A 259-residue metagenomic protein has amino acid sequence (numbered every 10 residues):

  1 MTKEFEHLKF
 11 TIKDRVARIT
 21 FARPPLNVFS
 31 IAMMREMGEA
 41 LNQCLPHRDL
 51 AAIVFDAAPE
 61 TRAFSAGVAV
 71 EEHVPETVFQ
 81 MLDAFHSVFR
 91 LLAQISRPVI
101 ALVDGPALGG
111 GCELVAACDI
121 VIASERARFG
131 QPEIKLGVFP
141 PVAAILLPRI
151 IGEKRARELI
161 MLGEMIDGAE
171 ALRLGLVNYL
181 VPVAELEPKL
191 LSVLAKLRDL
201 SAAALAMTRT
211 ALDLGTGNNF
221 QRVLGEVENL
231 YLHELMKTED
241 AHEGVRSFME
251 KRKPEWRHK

Functional and structural regions predicted by a protein language model:
M1-D14, P46-D49, A58-T61, E76 (+4 more regions): C-terminal alpha-helix plus adjacent terminal tail
T2, A93-L205, T238, E243-R246 (+1 more regions): Crotonase-fold acyl-CoA enzyme core
D14-A22, A32-E76, L91-L102, I120 (+2 more regions): A structural preference for short, pocket-lining loop segments at secondary-structure junctions
L26-N27, A63, Y179, E234: Short strand->helix junction
V74-A84: A short acidic, glycine-rich active-site loop that binds or catalyzes chemistry on phosphate/adenosine moieties
